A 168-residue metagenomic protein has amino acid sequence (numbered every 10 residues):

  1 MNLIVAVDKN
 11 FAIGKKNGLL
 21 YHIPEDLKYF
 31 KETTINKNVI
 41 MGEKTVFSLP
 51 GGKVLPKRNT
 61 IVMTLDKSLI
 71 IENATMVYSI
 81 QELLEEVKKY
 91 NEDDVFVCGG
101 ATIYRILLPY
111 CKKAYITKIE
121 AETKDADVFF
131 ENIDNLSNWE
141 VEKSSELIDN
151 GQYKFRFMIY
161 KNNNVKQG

Functional and structural regions predicted by a protein language model:
M1-G168: Enzymes that bind and transform nitrogen-containing heteroaromatic metabolites
